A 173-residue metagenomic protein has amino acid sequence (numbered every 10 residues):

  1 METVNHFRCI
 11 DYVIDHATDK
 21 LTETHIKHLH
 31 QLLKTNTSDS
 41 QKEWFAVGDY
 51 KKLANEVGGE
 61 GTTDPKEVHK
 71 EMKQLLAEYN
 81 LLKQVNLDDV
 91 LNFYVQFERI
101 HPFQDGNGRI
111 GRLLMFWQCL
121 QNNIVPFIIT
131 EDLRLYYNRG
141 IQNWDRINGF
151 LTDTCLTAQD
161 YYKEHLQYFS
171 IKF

Functional and structural regions predicted by a protein language model:
M1-D105, R109-F173: FIC/Doc superfamily catalytic core
